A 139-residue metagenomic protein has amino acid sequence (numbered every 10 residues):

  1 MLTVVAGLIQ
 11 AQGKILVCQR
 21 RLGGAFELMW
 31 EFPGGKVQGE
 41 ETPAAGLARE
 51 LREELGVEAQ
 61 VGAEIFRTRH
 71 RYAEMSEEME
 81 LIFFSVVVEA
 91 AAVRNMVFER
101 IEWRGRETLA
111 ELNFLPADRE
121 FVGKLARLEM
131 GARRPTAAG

Functional and structural regions predicted by a protein language model:
M1-L16, K36: Conserved N-terminal beta-strand and adjoining loop/helix that marks the start of the Nudix/MutT-like hydrolase domain
T3, E58-A59, T68-V93, E102 (+1 more regions): Active-site-adjacent beta-strand/loop module that shapes the phosphate/pyrophosphate-binding cleft
I9-Q10, V17, V86-V88, W103: Conserved hydrophobic "DFG−1" position in protein kinase catalytic cores
K14-E53, V57: Conserved Nudix-box catalytic region and its N-terminal flanking loop in Nudix hydrolases and closely related
V17, A63-F66: A structural microfeature
S85, R94-L125: NUDIX/MutT-family hydrolases
A117-G139: Charged phosphate-binding loop/patch that engages nucleotide di/tri-phosphates or the phosphate backbone of nucleic
